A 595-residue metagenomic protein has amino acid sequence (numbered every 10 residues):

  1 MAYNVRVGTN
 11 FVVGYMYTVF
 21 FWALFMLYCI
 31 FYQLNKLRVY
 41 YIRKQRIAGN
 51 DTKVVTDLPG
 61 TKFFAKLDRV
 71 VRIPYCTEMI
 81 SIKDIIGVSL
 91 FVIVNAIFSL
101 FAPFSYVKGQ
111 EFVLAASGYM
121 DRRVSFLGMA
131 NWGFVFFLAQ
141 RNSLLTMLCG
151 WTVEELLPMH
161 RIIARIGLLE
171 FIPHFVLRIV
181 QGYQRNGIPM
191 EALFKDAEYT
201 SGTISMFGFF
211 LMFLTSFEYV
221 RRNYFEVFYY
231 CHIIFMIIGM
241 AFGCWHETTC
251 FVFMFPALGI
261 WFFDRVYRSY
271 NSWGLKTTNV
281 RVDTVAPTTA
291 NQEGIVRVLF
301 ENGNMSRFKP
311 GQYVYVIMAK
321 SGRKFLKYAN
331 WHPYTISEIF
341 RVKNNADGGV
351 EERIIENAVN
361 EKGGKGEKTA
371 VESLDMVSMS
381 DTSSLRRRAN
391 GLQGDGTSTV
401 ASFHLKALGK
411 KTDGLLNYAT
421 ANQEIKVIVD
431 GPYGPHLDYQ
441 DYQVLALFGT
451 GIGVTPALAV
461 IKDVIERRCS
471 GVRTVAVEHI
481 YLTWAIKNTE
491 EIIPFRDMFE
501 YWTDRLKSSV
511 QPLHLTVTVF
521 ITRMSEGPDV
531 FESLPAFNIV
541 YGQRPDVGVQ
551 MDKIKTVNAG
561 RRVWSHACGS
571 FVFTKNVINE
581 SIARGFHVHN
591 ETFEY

Functional and structural regions predicted by a protein language model:
A2-V7, N330, K362-K368, L374-M379 (+6 more regions): Reductase modules of NAD(P)H-dependent flavoproteins
R6-F20, T52-R268: Membrane-embedded alpha-helical bundles of multi-pass integral membrane proteins
M26-A48, F137-L144, F217-R221, F255 (+3 more regions): Transmembrane-helix exit/juxtamembrane "anchor" motif
Q45-A48, S125-F126, E154-F175, F255-P256 (+2 more regions): Classical protein tyrosine phosphatase
A48-D51, E154-E155, Y230, I234 (+4 more regions): Cytosolic juxtamembrane regulatory segments of membrane proteins
T215-Y230, M236-I237, E247-A257, Y267-K276 (+5 more regions): C-terminal transmembrane module of eukaryotic multi-pass membrane proteins
V280-E424, K487: Ferredoxin-reductase
